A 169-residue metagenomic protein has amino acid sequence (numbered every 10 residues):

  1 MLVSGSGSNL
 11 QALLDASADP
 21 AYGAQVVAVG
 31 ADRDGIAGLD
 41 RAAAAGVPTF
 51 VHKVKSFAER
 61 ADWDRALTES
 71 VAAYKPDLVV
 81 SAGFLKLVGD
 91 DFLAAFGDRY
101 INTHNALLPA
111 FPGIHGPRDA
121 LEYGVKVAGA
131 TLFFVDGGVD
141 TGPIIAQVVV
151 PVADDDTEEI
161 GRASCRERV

Functional and structural regions predicted by a protein language model:
M1-A37, R41: N-terminal Rossmann-like dinucleotide-binding module
A16, A82-R168: Donor/substrate-binding cores of folate-linked one-carbon enzymes
V27, D77, D98: Conserved acidic residues
A31-D32, K55-S56, R60, D64 (+1 more regions): N-terminal glycine-rich "phosphate-gripper" loop used for MgATP/nucleotide binding and carboxylate activation
A42-V51: Short, conserved SAM-binding/catalytic segment of Class I S-adenosyl-L-methionine-dependent methyltransferases
P48, D77, K126: Residue-level detector of anion-binding/catalytic polar loops
F50-K55, T103: Short beta->alpha connector loops at strand-helix junctions that form conserved, small/polar/Pro-enriched
